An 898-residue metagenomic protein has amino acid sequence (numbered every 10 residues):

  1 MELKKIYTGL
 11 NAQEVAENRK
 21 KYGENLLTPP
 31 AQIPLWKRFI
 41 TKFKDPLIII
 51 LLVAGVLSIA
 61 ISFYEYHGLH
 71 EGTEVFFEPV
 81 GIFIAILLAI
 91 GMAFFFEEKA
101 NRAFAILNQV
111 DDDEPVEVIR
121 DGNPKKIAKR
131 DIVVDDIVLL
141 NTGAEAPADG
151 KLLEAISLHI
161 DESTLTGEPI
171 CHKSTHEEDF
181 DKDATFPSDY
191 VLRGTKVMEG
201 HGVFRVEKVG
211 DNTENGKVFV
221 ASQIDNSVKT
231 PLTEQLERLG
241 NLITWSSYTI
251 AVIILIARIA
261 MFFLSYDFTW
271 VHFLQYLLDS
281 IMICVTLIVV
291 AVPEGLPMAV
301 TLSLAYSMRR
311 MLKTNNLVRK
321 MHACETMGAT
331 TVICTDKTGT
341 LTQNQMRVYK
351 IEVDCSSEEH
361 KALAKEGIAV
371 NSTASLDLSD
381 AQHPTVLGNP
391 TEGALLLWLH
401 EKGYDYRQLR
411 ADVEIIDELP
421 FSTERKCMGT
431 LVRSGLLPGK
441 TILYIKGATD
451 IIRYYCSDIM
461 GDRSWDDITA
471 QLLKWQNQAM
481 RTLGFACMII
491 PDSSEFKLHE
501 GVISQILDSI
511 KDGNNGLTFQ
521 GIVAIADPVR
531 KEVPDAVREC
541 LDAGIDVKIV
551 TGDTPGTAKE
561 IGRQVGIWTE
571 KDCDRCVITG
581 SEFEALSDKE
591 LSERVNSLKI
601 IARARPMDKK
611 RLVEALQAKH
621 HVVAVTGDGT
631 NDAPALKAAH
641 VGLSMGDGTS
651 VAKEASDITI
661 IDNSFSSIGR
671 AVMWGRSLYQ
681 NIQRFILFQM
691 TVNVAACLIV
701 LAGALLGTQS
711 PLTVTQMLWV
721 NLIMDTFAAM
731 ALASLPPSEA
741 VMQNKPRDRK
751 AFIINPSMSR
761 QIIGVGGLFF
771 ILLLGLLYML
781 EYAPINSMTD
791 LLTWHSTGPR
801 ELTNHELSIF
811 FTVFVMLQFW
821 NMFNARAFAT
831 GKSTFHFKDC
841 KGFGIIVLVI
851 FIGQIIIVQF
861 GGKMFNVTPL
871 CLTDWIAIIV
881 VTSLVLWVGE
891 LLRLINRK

Functional and structural regions predicted by a protein language model:
M1-P746, A751-I754, F811, F828-K898: Conserved cytosolic headpiece of P-type ATPases
I259-D267, L774-L791, Q859-G862: Membrane-helix interface motif
H620, V672, R676, I771-A783 (+1 more regions): Alpha-helix capping/termination and helix-coil
V692-A696, G764-L773: Core segments of transmembrane alpha-helices that mediate helix-helix packing or line hydrophobic substrate/ligand
A704-T713, M779-H805: Helix-coil boundary and interhelical linker segments in multi-pass alpha-helical membrane proteins
M724, H805-M822, V847: Generic alpha-helical transmembrane segments
D748-L768, T797-I809, F837: Membrane-water interface at loop-to-transmembrane-helix junctions
